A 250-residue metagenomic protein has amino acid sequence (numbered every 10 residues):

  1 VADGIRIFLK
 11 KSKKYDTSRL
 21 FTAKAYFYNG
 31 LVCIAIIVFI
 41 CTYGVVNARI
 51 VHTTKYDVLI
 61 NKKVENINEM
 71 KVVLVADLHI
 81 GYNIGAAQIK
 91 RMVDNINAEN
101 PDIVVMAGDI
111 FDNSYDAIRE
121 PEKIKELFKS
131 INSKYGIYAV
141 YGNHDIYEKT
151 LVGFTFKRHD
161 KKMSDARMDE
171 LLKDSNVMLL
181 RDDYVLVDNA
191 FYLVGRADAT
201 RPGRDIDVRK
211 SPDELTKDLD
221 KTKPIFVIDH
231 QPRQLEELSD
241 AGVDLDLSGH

Functional and structural regions predicted by a protein language model:
V1-K10: Membrane-embedded alpha-helical segments of integral membrane proteins
L9-A23: Cytoplasmic juxtamembrane regions at transmembrane-helix boundaries
R19-N47: Internal/C-terminal transmembrane anchor helices
I40, Y56, F191: A broad, low-specificity signal marking well-ordered, structured residues that form hydrophobic/aromatic
A48-K63: Alpha-helical transmembrane signal-anchor/signal-peptide segments
K63-G249: Soluble catalytic domains of enzymes that build or remodel membrane lipids, polysaccharides, and related
